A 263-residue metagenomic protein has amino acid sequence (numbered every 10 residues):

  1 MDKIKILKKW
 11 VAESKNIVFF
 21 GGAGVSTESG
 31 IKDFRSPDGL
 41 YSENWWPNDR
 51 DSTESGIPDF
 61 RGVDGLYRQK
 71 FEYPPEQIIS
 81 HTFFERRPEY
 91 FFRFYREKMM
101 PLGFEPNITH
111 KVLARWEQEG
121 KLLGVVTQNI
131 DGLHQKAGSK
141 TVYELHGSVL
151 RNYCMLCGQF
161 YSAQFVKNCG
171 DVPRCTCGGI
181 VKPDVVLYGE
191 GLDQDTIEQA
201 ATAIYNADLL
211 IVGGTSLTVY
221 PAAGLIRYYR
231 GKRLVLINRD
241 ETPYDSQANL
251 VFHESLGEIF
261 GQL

Functional and structural regions predicted by a protein language model:
M1-L263: Conserved catalytic core of sirtuin-type NAD+-dependent deacylases
